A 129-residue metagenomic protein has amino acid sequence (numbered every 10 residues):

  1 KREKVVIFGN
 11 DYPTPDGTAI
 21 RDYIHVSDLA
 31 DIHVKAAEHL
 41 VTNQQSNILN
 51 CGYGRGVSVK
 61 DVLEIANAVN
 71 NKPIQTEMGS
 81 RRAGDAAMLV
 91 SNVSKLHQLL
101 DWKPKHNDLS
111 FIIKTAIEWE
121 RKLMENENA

Functional and structural regions predicted by a protein language model:
R2-A129: C-terminal substrate-binding subdomain of Rossmann-fold SDR/epimerase-dehydratase oxidoreductases
